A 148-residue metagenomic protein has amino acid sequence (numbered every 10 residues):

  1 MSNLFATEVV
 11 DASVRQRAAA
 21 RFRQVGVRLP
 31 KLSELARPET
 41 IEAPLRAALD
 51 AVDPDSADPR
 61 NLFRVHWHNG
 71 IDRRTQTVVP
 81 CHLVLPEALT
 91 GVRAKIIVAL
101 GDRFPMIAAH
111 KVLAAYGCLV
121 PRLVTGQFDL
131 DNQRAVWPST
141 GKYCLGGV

Functional and structural regions predicted by a protein language model:
M1-V148: PLP-dependent amino-acid enzyme catalytic core
